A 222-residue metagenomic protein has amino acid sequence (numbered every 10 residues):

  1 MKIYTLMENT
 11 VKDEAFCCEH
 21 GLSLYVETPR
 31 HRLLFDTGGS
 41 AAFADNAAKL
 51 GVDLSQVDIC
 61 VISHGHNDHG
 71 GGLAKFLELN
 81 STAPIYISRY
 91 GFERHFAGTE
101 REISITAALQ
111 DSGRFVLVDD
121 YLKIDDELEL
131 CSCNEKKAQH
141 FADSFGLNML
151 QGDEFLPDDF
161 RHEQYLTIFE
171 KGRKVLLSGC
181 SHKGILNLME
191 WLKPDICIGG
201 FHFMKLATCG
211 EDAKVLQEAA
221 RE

Functional and structural regions predicted by a protein language model:
M1-E14, A142-P157, H202-V215: Glycine-rich phosphate-binding "P-loop"
M1-L50, D159, E163-L177, I196-I198: Conserved beta-strand hairpin/beta-sheet module of binuclear metal-dependent hydrolase folds, prominently
E8-T10, T37-S40, G65, Y90-G91 (+3 more regions): Active-site metal-binding loops of divalent metal-dependent hydrolases
A42-E93, K193-I198: Active-site metal-binding motif and surrounding structural segment of the metallo-beta-lactamase
D53-Q56, F115-I124: Short acidic low-complexity segments
H66-H69, D159-Y165, F169-E222: Cap/insert and terminal regions of metallo-dependent hydrolase folds
K75-E78, T82-D120: Hydrophobic alpha-helical segments and helix pairs
D120-K171: Active-site-proximal loop/helix segment associated with metal-binding centers of metalloenzymes
